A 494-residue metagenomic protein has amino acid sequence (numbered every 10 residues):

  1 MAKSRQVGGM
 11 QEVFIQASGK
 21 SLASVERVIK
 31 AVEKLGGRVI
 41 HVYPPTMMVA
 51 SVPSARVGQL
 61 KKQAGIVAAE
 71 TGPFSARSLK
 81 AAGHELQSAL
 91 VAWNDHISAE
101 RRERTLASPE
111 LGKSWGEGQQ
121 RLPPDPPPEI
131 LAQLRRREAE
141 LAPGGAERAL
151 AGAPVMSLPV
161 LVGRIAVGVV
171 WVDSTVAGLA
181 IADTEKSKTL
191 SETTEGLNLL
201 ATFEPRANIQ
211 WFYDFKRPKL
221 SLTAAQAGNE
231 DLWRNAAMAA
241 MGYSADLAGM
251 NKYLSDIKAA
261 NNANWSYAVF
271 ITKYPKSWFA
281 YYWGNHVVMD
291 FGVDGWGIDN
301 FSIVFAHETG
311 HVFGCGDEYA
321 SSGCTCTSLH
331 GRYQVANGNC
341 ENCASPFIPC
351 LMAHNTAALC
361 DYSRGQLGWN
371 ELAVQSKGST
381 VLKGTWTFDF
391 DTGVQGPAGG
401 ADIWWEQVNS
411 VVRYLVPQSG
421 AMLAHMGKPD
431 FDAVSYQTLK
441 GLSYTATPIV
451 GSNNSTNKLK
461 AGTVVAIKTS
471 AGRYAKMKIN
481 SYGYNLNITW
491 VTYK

Functional and structural regions predicted by a protein language model:
A2-K20: Short glycine-/aliphatic-rich beta-strand segments at the starts of folded cytosolic domains
A31-Q133: Autoinhibitory propeptides
L141-N261: Propeptide-to-catalytic entry region of secreted or membrane-anchored zinc metalloproteases
G145-A146, G152-L158, E318-G384, L459: Replace "(M1/M4/M9/M12/WLM)" with "(e.g., M1/M4/M8/M9/M12/M26/WLM)" and add "not limited to" to clarify scope
K273-V288: Catalytic zinc-binding patch centered on the HExxH motif and its immediate surroundings that defines zinc-dependent
V287-A306: Short pre-active-site segment immediately N-terminal to the catalytic Zn-binding motif
I303, E308-C324: Catalytic Zn2+-binding segment of zinc metalloproteases
K377-K494: Surface-exposed, beta-sheet-biased, low-hydrophobicity segments with strongly acidic/polar composition
